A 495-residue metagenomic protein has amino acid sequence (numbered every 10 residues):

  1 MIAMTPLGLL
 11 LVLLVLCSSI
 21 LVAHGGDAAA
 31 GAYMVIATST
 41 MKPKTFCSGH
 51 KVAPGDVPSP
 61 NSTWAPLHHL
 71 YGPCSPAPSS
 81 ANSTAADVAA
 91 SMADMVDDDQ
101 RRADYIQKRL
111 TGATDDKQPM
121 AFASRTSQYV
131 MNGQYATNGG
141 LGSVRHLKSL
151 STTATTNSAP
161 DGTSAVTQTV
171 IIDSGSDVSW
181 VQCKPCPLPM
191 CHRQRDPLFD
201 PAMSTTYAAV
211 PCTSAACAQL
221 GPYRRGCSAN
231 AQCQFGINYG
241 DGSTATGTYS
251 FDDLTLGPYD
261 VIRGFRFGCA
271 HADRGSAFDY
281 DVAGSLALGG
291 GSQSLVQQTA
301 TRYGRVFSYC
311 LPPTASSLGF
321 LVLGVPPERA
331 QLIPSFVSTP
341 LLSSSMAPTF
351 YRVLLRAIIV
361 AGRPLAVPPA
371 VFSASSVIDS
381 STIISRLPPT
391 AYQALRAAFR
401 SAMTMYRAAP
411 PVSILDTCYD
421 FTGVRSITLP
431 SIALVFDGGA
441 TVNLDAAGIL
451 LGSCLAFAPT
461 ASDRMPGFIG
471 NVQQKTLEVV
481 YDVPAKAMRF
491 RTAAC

Functional and structural regions predicted by a protein language model:
I2-L67, G72-S75, S143-H146, S151-T155 (+11 more regions): Aspartic protease catalytic domain
P58-H69, P73-I106, T111-G112, D116 (+3 more regions): Signature of the N-terminal lobe/flap region of pepsin-like aspartyl proteases
N132-N138, F251, L318, V353-R356 (+2 more regions): Short glycine-rich loop/turn motifs
P187-A215, R305, Q331-P340, Q393-S413: Cytochrome P450 catalytic domain signature, combining two hallmark sequence patches
Q232, G240-F350, G452-C495: Aspartic protease core domain of the pepsin/retropepsin superfamily
R302, R329, T339, L354 (+1 more regions): Typically disulfide-stabilized, N-glycosylated extracellular/lumenal ectodomains of secreted and cell-surface proteins
I378: Oxyanion-binding "anion nests"
